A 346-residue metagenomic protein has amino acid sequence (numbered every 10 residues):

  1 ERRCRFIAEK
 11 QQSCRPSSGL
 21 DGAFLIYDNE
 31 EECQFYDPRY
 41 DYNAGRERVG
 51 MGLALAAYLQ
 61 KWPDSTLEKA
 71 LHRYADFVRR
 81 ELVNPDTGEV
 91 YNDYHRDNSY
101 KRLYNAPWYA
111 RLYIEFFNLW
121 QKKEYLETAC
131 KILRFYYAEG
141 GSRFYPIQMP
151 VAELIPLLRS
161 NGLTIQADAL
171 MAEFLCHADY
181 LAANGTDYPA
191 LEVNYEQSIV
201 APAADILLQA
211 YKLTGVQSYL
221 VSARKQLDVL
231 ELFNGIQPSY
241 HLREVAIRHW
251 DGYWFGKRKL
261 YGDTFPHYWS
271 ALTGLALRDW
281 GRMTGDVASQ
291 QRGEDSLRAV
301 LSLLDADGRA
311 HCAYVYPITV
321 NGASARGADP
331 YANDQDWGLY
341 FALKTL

Functional and structural regions predicted by a protein language model:
E1-R79: An acidic-aromatic substrate-binding cleft motif
R2-K10, P63-E81, W120-E139, G162-N184 (+2 more regions): Extended, well-ordered alpha-helical scaffold segments
G19, W62-Y91, E124, G141-A152 (+2 more regions): Active-site acid/base region of carbohydrate-active enzymes
L20-D41, T87-P107, M149-T164, D187-Q209 (+2 more regions): Carbohydrate-binding/catalytic loop surfaces
R48-S65, W108-K122, A138, M149-A167 (+4 more regions): Well-ordered alpha-helical scaffold segments within catalytic/enzyme domains
N84-L163, A169-H177, P189-E192: Long alpha-helical, hydrophobic tracts
D93-R96, E115, L126, C130 (+7 more regions): Flexible, surface-exposed loop/gating regions in the mature catalytic domains of secreted/periplasmic hydrolases
C176, Y180, I206-L346: Terminal, non-catalytic domain-edge segments
